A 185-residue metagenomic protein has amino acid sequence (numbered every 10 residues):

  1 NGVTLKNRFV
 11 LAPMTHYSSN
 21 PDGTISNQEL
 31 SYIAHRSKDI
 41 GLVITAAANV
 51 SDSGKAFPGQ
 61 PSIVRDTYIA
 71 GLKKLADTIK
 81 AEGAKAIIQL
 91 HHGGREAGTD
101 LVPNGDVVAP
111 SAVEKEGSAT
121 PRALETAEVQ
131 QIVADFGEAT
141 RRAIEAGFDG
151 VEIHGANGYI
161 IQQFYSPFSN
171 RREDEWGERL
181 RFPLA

Functional and structural regions predicted by a protein language model:
N1-V10, I79: N-terminal amphipathic alpha-helix/helix-capping segment at the start of soluble metabolic enzymes
F9-A12, V43-T45, A86-L90, V151-I153: Hydrophobic faces of well-ordered beta-strands that scaffold small-molecule active sites in alpha/beta enzyme cores
L11, R36, I79, I88 (+1 more regions): Conserved, mostly hydrophobic/aromatic
T24-R36, Q131-R141: Short, acidic/polar
E29-S51, E145-G150: Catalytic domains of carbohydrate-active enzymes, especially glycoside hydrolases
V50-S51, T99-L124, F164-L184: Aromatic- and acidic-residue-enriched carbohydrate-binding clefts of CAZyme catalytic domains
Q60-I87, Y165-A185: Alpha-helix-loop-beta-strand connector modules within alpha/beta enzyme cores
H91-F148: Non-globular sequence segments
